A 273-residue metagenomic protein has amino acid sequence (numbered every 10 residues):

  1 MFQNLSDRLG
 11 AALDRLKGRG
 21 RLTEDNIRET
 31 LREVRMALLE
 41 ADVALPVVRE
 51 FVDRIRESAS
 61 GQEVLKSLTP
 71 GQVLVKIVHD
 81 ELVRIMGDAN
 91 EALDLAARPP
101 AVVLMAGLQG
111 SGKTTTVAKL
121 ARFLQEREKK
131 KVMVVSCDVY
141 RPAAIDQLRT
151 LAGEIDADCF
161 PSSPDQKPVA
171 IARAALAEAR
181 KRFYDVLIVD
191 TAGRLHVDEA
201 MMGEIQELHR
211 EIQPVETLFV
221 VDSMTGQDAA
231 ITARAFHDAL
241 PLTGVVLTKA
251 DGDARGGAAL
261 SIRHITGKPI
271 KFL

Functional and structural regions predicted by a protein language model:
M1-F2, V139, L195-E199: Short acidic/polar alpha-helix capping motifs at helix-coil junctions
Q3-C137, A144-T191: Primarily NTPase-proximal linker/entry elements flanking Walker-type ATP/GTP-binding cores
P46, P142-A143, Q166, H196 (+2 more regions): Short alpha-helical
V139-Y140, S223: Short glycine-enriched loops at secondary-structure junctions
R173, Y184, H196, M202-R210 (+1 more regions): Conserved phosphate-handling catalytic cores of large alpha/beta enzymes
